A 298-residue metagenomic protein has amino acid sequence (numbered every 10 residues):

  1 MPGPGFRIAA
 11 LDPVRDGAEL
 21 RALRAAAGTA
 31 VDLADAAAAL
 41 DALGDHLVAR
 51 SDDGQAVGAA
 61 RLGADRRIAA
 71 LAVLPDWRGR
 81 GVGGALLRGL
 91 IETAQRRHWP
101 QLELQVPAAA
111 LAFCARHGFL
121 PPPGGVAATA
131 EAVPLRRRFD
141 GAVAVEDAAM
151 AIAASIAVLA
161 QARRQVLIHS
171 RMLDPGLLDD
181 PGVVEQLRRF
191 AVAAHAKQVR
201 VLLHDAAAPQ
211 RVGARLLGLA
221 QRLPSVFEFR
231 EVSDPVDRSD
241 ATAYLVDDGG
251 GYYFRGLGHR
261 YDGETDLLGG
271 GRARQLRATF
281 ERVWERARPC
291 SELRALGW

Functional and structural regions predicted by a protein language model:
M1-R15: Conserved N-terminal entry element of GNAT/NAT acetyltransferase domains
A22-A56: Active-site rim helix/loop that mediates acceptor-substrate recognition in acyltransferases
V48, Q55-A72: Conserved beta-strand in the GNAT
V57-G58, P123, Y253: A structural microfeature
W77, G81-G89: Conserved acetyl-CoA pyrophosphate-binding loop and the N-cap/start of the following alpha-helix in GNAT-like
A94-P107: Conserved GNAT acetyl-CoA-binding A-motif
A108-E131: Conserved active-site alpha-helix within GNAT-family acetyltransferase domains
D140-L167, R171-W298: PLD/PLD-like phosphodiesterase catalytic module centered on the HKD motif
